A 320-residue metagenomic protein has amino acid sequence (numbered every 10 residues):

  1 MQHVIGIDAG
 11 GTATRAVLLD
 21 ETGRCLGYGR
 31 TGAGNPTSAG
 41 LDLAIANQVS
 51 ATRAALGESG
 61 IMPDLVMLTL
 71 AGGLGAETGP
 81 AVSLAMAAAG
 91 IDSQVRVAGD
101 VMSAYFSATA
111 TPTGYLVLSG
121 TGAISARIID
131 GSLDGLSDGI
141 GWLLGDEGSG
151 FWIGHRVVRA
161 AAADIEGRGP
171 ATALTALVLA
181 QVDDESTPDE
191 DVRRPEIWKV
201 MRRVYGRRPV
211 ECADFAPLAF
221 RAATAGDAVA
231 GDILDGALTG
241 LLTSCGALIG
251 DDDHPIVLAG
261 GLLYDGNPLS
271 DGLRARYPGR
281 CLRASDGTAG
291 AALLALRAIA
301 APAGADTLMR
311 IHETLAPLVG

Functional and structural regions predicted by a protein language model:
M1, S93-L116, L133: Conserved phosphate-binding catalytic cores of ATP/NTP-utilizing and phosphoryl-transfer enzymes
M1-G57, P63, A110-T113, A161-G320: ATP-binding/phosphotransfer module of carbohydrate and carboxylate kinases, centering on a glycine-rich
T12, A71-L74, T121-I124: Short glycine-rich anion-binding loops that position phosphate/pyrophosphate groups of nucleotides and phosphorylated
R30, P36-T37, L56-V97, F106-T109 (+1 more regions): Short beta-strand-loop/turn "lid" adjacent to the catalytic site in phosphate-handling enzymes
L74-A76, S103-Y105, I124-S125, L263-G266: Short, active-site-adjacent cap segments at secondary-structure transitions
M86-V95, L133-G141, G272-G279: Glycine/charged-rich beta-loop-alpha catalytic/anionic-binding loops adjacent to active sites
V95-S103, L118-S119, R280-A289: Active-site nucleophile and cofactor-binding loops and adjacent substrate-binding regions of central metabolic enzymes
P112-D164, R168: Glycine-rich phosphate-binding loop of actin/hexokinase-like ATP-binding domains
